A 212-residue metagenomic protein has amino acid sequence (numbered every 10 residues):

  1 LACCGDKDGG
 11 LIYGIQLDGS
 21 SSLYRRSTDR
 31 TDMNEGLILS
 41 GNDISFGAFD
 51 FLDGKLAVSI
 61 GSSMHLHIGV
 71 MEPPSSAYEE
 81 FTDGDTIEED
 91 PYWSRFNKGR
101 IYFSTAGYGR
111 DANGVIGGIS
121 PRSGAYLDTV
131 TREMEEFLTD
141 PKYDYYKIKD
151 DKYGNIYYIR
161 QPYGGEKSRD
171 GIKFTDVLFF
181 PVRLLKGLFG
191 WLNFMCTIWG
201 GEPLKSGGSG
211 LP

Functional and structural regions predicted by a protein language model:
L1-P212: Sequence signature of WD/YWTD-type beta-propeller architectures
